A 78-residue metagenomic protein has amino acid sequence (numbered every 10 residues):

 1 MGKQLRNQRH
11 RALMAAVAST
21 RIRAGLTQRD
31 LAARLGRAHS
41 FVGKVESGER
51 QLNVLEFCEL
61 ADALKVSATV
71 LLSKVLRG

Functional and structural regions predicted by a protein language model:
M1-R23: A short, Lys/Arg-rich alpha-helix, primarily the initiator
A15-R34, E59: Short basic helix-loop element that most often maps to the first helix and adjoining turn of HTH DNA-binding modules
V17, L31-A32, V42-V45, L71: Conserved hydrophobic/aromatic packing and binding residues within compact polymer-binding modules
R23, E49-L52, A63: Helix-turn-helix/winged-helix DNA-binding modules
L35-L52: Recognition helix of helix-turn-helix/homeodomain-like DNA-binding domains that insert into the DNA major groove
L55-V70: DNA major-groove recognition helix of helix-turn-helix/homeodomain DNA-binding modules
V70-G78: Short amphipathic recognition helices of helix-turn-helix/homeodomain-type DNA-binding modules
